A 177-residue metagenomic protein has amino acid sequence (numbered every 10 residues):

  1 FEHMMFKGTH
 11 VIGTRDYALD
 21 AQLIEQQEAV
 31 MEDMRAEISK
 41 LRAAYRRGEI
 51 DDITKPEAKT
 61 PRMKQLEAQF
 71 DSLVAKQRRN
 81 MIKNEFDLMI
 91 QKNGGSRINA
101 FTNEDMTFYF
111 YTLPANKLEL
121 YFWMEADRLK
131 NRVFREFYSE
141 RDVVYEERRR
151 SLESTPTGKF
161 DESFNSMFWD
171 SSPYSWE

Functional and structural regions predicted by a protein language model:
F1-G8: Active-site recognition of the HExxH zinc-binding catalytic motif
T9-E177: Acidic/histidine-enriched segments that form metal/cofactor-coordinating and catalytic pocket/exosite environments
